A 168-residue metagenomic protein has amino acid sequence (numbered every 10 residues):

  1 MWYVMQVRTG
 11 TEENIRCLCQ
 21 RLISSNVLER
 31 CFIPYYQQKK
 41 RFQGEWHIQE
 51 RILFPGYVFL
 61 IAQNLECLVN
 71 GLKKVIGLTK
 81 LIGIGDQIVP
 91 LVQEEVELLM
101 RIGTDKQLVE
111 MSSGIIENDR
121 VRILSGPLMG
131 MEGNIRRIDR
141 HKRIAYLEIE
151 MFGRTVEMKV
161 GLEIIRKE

Functional and structural regions predicted by a protein language model:
M1, L124-E132: Short coil-to-beta-strand transition motifs
M1-R120, E148-E168: Acidic-enriched and Gly/Ser
E45, M131-I135, Y146: Short beta-alpha junctions and helix-cap segments that line functional grooves
Q49, R122-L124, R136: Residues embedded in well-ordered secondary-structure elements
E110-S113, N134-D139: Short linear motifs in intrinsically disordered
G126-L128, I138-R143: Short, conserved beta-turn/loop elements at beta-strand boundaries and strand-helix junctions
M131, K142, R154-V156: Terminal RNA-binding accessory module
